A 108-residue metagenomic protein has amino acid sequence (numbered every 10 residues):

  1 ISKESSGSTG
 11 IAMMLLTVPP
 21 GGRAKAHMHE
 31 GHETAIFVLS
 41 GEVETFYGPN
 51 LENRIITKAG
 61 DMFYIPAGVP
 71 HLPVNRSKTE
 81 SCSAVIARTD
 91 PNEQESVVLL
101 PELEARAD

Functional and structural regions predicted by a protein language model:
I1-A26, H32, A87: A short glycine-rich, His/Asp/Glu-containing loop-to-beta-strand
S6, G31, N50, K78-T79: Short strand-connecting beta-turns/loops that link adjacent beta-strands
M13-T17, A35, R54, M62-Y64 (+1 more regions): Conserved hydrophobic/aromatic beta-strand scaffold that supports enzyme active sites
L15, M28, L39, Y47-P49 (+2 more regions): Residue-level recognition of conserved beta-strand positions in structured domain cores
L16, L72-D108: Double-stranded beta-helix
V18-G21, Y47, T57-S77, T89: Conserved metal-binding segment of the jelly-roll/cupin
R23, H32-A59: A short beta-strand-loop-beta hairpin characteristic of the jelly-roll/cupin
V43, D61, E80-S83: Generic beta-strand structural signal
